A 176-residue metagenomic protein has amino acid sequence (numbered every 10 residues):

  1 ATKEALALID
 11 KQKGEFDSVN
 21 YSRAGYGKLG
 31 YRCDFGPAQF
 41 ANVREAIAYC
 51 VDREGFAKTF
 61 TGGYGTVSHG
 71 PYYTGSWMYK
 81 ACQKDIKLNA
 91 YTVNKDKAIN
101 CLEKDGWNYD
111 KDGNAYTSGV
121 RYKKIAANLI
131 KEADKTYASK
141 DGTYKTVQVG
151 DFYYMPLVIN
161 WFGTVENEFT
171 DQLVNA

Functional and structural regions predicted by a protein language model:
A1, A7-K11, N42, D171-A176: Short helices/loops that flank or line small-molecule/ion binding pockets
A1-D34, E54, K58-T59, V67: Extracellular/periplasmic solute-recognition and catalytic clefts
Q39-N175: Append "and occasionally in soluble cytosolic enzymes with long acidic Gly/Pro-rich linkers
